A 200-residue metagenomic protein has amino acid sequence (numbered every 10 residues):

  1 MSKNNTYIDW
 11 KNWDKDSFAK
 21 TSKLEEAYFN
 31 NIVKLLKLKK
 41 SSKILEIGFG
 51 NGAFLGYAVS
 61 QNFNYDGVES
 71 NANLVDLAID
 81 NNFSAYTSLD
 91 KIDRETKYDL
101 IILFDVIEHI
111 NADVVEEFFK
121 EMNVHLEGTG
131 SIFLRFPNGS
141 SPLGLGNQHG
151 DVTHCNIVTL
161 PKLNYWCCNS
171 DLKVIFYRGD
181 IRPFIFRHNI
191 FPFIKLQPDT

Functional and structural regions predicted by a protein language model:
M1-T96, L100-F104, V114-F119, H125 (+1 more regions): Conserved N-terminal segment of class I S-adenosyl-L-methionine
N4-A27, A53, S70, L103 (+1 more regions): S-adenosyl-L-methionine-dependent methyltransferase catalytic module, highlighting the catalytic core
E108: Catalytic acidic motif of RecA-like/P-loop NTPases
